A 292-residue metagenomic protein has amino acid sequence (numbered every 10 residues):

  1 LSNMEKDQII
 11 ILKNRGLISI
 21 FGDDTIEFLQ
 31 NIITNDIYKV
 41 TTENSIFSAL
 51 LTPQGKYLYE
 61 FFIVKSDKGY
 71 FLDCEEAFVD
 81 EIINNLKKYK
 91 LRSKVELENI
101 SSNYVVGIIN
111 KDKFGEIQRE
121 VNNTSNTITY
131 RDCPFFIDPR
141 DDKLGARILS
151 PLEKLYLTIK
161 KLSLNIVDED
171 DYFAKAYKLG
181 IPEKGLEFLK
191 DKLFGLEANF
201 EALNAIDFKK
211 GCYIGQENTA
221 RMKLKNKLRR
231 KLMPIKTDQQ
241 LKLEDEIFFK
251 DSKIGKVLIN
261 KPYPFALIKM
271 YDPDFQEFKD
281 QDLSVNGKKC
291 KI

Functional and structural regions predicted by a protein language model:
L1-E60, V64-K68: Acidic, proline/glycine-enriched N-terminal capping motif
S2-E5, I46-E60, K90-L91, T127-F135 (+2 more regions): Short amphipathic beta-strand starts and helix->beta connectors
N3, K178-G180, V285-K289: A structural boundary/capping signal
Q8-I10, G16-L17, F62-L179, F248-F249: Acidic, low-complexity central loop/insert segments
S19-T25, Y38-K39, I109-F114, P234-K242: Short, surface-exposed ligand-recognition loops at beta-strand->loop->(often short) alpha-helix junctions that present
L144-P234: Anionic-ligand-binding alpha/beta catalytic cores of soluble enzymes and soluble regulatory domains that recognize
A198-I206, Q216, A220-I292: Glycine-rich, small/acidic residue-mixed loop/short-helix segments
